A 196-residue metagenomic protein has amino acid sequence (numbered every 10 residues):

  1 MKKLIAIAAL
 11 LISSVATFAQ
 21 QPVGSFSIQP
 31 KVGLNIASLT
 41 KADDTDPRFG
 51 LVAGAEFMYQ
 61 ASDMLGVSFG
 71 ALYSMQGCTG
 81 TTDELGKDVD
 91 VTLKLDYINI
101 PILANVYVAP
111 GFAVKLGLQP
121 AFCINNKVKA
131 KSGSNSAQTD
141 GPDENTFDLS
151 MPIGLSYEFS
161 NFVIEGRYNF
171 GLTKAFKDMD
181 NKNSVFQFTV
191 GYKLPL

Functional and structural regions predicted by a protein language model:
M1-S27, K31, V190, L194-L196: Bacterial Sec-dependent N-terminal signal peptides
Q20-Q60, M64, S68, G171: Short glycine/proline- and aromatic-enriched beta-strand/turn motifs that initiate or cap beta-hairpins
Q21-V23, Q60-S62, A109, F159-F162 (+1 more regions): Outer-membrane beta-barrel channels and translocator barrels
P30-L34, L51-Y59, A71-Y73, I100-V106 (+4 more regions): Residues on the lipid-exposed face of transmembrane beta-strands in outer-membrane beta-barrel proteins
S38-T45, M75-D96, I124-F147, K174-N181 (+1 more regions): Flexible, solvent-exposed loop segments that connect beta-strands
D44-T45, V108-V128: A short beta-strand-loop micro-motif that forms or neighbors metal/cofactor- and ligand-binding patches at active-site
